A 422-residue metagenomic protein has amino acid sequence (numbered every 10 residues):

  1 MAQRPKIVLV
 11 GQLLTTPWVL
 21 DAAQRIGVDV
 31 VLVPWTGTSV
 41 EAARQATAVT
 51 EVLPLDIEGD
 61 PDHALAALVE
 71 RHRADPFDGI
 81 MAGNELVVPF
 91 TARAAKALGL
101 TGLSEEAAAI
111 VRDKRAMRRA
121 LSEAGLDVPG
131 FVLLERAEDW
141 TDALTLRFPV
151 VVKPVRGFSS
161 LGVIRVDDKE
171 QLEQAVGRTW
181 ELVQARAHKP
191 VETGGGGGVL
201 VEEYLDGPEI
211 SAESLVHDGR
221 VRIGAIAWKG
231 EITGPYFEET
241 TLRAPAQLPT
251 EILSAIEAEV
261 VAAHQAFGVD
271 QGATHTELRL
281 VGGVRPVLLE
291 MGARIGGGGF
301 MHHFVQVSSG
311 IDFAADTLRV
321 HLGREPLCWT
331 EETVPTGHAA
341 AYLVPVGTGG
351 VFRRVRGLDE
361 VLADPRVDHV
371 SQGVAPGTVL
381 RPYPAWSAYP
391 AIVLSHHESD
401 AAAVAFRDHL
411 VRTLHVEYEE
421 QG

Functional and structural regions predicted by a protein language model:
A2-Q3, S254-H275, G292-G350: Active-site "cap" helix and flanking loop/linker of ATP-utilizing ligase/carboxylase catalytic domains
T16, V52, E123, W140 (+1 more regions): Peripheral (often C-terminal) accessory segments that flank ATP-dependent C-N-forming ligase machineries
P34-V49, L55-E58, V379: Short, glycine/polar-rich helix-capping loops at beta-to-alpha or helix-loop-helix junctions that flank or form
T47-E135, Y389: Conserved N-proximal alpha/beta basic substrate-recognition cap immediately N-terminal to, or forming the N-lobe
D127-P129, V151-V152, K169-D206, E238-T241 (+1 more regions): Conserved ATP-binding module of the ATP-grasp superfamily
L134, V163-D168, L215-H217: Short beta-strand-to-turn element immediately C-terminal to the catalytic PLP-Schiff-base lysine in fold type I
P149-V166: Conserved anion/nucleotide-ligand pocket segment
G177-E231, E251, A255-A258, H275 (+3 more regions): Phosphate-binding site of ATP-dependent enzymes
